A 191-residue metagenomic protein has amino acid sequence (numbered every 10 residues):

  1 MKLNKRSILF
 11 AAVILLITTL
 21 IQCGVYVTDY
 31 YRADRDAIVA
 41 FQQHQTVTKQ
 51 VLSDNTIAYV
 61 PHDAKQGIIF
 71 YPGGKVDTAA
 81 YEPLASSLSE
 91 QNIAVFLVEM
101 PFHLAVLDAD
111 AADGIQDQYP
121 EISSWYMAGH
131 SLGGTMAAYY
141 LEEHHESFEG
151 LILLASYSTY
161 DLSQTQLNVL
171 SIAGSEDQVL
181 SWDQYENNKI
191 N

Functional and structural regions predicted by a protein language model:
M1-T48: N-terminal membrane-anchoring alpha-helices
K49-K65, I115-E121: Short beta-strand-to-loop junctions in surface cap/lid or active-site-entrance loops
K65-G73: Short beta-strand element of the alpha/beta-hydrolase
L84, L180-I190: Short alpha-helix in the alpha/beta-hydrolase fold that links the catalytic acid
A85-A105: Conserved alpha/beta-hydrolase
A128-A137: Gly/Ala-rich beta-loop-alpha elbow adjacent to hydrolase catalytic centers
S147-S158, N168: A conserved short beta-strand
T165, S171-A173: Short beta-strand/loop motif that positions the catalytic acidic residue of the alpha/beta-hydrolase fold
